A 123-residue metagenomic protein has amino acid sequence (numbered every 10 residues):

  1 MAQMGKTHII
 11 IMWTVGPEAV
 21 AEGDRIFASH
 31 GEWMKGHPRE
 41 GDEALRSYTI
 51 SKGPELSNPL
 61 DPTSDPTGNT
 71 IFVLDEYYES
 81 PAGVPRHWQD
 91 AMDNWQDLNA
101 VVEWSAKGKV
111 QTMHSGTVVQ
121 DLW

Functional and structural regions predicted by a protein language model:
M1-V73, Y77-D90, A106-W123: Short S/T/G/P-rich N-terminal loop/turn motif that feeds into the first structured element of a domain
Q96-N99, E103-W104, L122: Loop-helix junctions at membrane interfaces
